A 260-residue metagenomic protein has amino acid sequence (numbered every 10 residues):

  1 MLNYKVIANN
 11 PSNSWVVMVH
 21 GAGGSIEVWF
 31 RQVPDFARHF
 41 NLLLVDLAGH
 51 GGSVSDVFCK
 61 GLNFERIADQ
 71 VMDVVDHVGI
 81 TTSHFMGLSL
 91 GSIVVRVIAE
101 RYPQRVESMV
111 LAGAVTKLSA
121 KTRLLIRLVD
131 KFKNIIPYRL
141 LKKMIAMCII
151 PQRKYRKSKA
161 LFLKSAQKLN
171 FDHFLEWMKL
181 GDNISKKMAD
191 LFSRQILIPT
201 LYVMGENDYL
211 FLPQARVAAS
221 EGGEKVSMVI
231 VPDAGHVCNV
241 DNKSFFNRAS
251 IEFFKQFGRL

Functional and structural regions predicted by a protein language model:
M1-V17, R38-N41, D76, T81 (+1 more regions): Alpha/beta-hydrolase fold catalytic core
K5-V57: Conserved HGGG/HGGXW glycine-rich cap/lid loop of the alpha/beta-hydrolase fold
P34, L43-M86, R248: Active-site loop/oxyanion-hole signature of alpha/beta-hydrolase fold enzymes
E100, V106-I136: Flexible "cap/lid" loop of the alpha/beta hydrolase fold
A120-T122, R139-R194: Conserved alpha/beta-hydrolase catalytic His-Asp/Glu region
I196, Y202-M204: Short beta-strand/loop motif that positions the catalytic acidic residue of the alpha/beta-hydrolase fold
Y209-A215: Conserved alpha/beta-hydrolase "acid-adjacent" motif
E224-L260: Catalytic active-site module of serine/aspartate enzymes centered on a nucleophile-bearing elbow/loop
